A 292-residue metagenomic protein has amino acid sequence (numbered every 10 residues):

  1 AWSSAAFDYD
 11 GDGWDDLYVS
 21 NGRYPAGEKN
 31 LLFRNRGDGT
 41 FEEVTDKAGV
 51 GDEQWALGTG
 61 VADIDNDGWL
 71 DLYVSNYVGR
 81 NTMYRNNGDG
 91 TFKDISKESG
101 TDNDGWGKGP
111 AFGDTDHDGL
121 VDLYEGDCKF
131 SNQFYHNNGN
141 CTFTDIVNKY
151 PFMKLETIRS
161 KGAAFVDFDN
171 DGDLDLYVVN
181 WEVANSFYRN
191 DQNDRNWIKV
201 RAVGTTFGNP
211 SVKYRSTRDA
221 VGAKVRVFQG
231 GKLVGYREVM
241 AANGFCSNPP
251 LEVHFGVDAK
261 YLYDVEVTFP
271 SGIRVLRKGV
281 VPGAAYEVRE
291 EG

Functional and structural regions predicted by a protein language model:
A1-K29, E43, G51-V61: Solenoidal tandem-repeat scaffolds enriched in leucines and small polar residues
W2-G11, A56-N66, R85, G107-H117 (+1 more regions): Beta-propeller blade termini
F7, S20, A62, S75 (+5 more regions): Surface-exposed loop and edge beta-strand positions of immunoglobulin-like domains
L17-G22, D67, L72-N76, L123-D127 (+2 more regions): Hydrophobic beta-strand segments that make up the repeating blades of beta-propeller and related beta-repeat
R23-A26, G79-R80, F130, V183-A184: Short glycine/acidic-enriched loop and turn motifs that connect beta-strands
K29-F33, T82-Y84, Q133-Y135, S186: A short loop-to-beta-strand structural motif that recurs across blades of beta-propeller domains
F33-Q54, R85-G105, H136-I158, N193-V203 (+2 more regions): Blade-edge motifs of beta-propeller repeat domains
N148-S160, F168-G292: Gly/Ser/Thr/Pro-enriched helix-cap/hinge segments flanking short amphipathic alpha-helices
